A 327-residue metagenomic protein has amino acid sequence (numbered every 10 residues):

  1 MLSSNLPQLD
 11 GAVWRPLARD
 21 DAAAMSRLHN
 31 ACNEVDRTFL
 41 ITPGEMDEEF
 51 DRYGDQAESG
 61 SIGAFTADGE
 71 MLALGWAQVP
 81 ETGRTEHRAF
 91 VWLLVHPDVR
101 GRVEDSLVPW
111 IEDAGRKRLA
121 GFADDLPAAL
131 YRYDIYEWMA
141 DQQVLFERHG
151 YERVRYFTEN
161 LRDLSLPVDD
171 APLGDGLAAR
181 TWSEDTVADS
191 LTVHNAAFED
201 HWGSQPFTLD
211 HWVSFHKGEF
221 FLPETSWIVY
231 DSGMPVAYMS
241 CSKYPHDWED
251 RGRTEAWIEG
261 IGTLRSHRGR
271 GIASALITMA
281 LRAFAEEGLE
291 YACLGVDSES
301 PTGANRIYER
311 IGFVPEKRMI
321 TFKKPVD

Functional and structural regions predicted by a protein language model:
M1-D47, A171-F207: Short amphipathic alpha-helix that is part of the acyltransferase structural core
M1-L6, V79-R84, R88-D175, I320-K324: Acyl-donor-binding surface of acyltransferase catalytic domains
H29-A120, D124, Y131, I135 (+2 more regions): Conserved donor-binding loop and adjoining core beta-sheet/short helix segment in diverse acyl/aminoacyl transferases
G101-K117, G260-L264, G269-E286, Y291 (+1 more regions): Conserved acetyl-CoA-binding loop-helix of GNAT-fold acetyltransferases
Y133, I258, A292-V296: Conserved hydrophobic beta-strand within the GNAT/NAT acetyltransferase core sheet that lines the active-site cleft
Q142, F146, Y308, F313: Conserved active-site tyrosine of GNAT-family acetyltransferases
L166-A256: Flexible, substrate/cofactor-facing loop regions flanked by secondary structure within enzyme catalytic domains
I277, S300-A304, T321-V326: Short glycine/proline-centered loop/turn elements that form peptide/ligand docking sites
